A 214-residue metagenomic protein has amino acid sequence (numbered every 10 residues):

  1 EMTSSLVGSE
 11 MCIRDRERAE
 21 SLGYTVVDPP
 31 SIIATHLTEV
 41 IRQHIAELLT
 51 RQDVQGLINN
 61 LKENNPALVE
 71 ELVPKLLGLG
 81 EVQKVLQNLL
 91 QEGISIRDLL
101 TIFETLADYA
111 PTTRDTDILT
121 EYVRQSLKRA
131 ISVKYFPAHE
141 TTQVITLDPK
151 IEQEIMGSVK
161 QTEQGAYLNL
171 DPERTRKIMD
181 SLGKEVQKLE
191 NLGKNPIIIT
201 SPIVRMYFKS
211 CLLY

Functional and structural regions predicted by a protein language model:
E1-G8, C12, Y214: Single conserved hydrophobic/aromatic residue that forms the stacking wall/gate of nucleotide- or nucleobase-binding
S4, A19, V27, A34 (+2 more regions): Long, folded non-catalytic interaction modules
S9, I13, V27, L72 (+2 more regions): Intrinsically disordered, low-complexity regulatory segments
S9-P66, L89: Acidic, serine/threonine- and proline-rich low-complexity intrinsically disordered segments
D15-D28, P66-L72, V85-N88, T105 (+1 more regions): Short hinge/gating elements
Y24-V27, S31, H44-L48, L72-K75 (+6 more regions): Hydrophobic alpha-helical scaffolding
N60-A67, E71, L77-L79, Q91-I94: Core structural elements
L76, G80, K84, I94-L213: Extended, low-charge hydrophobic alpha-helical regions
